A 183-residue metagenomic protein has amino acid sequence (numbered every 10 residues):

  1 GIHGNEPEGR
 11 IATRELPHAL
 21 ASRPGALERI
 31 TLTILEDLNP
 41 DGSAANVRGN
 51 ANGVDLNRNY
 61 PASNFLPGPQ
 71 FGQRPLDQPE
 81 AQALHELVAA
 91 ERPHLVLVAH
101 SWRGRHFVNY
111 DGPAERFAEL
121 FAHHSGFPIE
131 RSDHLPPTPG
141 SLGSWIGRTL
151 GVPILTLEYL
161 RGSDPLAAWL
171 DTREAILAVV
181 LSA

Functional and structural regions predicted by a protein language model:
I2-H134: Active-site/substrate-binding loop(s) of hydrolase catalytic cores
H106-V108, P136-A183: Active-site-adjacent mobile loop/cap segments within catalytic or ligand-binding domains
